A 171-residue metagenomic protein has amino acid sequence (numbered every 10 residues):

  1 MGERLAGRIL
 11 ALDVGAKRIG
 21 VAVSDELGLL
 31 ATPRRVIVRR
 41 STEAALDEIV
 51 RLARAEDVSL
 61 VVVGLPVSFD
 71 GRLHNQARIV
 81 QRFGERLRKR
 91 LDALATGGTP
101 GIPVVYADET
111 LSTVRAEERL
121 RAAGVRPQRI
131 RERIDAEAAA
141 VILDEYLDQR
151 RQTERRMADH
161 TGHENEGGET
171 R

Functional and structural regions predicted by a protein language model:
M1-L10, A16-R171: Phosphate- and other anionic-substrate recognition elements at nucleic-acid/protein interfaces
